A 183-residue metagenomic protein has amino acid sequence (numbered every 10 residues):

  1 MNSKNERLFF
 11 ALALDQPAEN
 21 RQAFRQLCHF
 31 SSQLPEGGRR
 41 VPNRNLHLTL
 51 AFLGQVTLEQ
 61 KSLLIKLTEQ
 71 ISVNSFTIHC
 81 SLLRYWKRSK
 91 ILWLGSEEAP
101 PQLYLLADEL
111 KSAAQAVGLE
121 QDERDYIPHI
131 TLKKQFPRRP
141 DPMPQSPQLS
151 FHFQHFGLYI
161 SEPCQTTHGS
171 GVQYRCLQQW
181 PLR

Functional and structural regions predicted by a protein language model:
M1-R183: Histidine-dependent nucleotide/RNA phosphoesterase domain, centered on the 2H-phosphoesterase fold with its duplicated
